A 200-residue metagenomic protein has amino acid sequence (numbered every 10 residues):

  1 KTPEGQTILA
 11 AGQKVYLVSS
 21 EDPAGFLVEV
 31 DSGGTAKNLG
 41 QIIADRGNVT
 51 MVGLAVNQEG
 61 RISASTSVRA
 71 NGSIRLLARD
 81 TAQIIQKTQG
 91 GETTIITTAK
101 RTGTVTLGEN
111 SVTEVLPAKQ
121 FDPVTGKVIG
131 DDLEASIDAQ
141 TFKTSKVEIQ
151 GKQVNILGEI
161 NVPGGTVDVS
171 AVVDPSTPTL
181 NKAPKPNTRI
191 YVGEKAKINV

Functional and structural regions predicted by a protein language model:
K1-V200: Extracellular and secretory-pathway beta-repeat/beta-biased strand scaffolds
